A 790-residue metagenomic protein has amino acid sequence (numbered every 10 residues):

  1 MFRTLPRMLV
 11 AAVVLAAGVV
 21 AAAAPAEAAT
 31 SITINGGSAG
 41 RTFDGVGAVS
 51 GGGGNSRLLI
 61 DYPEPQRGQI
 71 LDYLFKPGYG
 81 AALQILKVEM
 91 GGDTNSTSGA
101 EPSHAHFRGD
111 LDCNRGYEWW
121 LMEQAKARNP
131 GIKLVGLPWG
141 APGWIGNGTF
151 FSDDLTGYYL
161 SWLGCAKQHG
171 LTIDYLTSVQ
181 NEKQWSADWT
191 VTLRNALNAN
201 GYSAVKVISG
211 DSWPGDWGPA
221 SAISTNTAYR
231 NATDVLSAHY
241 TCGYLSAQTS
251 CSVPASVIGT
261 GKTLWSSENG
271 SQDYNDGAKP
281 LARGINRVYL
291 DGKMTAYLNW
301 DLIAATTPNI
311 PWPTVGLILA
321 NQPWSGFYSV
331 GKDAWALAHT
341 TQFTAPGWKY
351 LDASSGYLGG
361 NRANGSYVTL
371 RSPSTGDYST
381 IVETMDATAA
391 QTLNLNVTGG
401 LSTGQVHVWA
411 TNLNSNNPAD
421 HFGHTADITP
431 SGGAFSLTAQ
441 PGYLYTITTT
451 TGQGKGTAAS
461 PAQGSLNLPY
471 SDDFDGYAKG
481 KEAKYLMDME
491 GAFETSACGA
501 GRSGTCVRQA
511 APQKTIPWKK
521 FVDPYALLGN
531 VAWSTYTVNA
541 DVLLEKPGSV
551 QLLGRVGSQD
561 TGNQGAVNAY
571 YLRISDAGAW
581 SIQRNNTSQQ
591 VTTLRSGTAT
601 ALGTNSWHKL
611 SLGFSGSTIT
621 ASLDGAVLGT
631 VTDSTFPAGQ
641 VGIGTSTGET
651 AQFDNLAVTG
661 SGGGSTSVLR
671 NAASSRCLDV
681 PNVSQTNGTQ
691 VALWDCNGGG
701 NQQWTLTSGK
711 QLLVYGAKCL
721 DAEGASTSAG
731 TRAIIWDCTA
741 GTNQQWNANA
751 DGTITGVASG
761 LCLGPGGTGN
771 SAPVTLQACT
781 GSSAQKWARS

Functional and structural regions predicted by a protein language model:
A29-I173, S178, A187, V191 (+1 more regions): N-terminal catalytic cores of secreted or lumenal carbohydrate-active enzymes
S266-T344, W348-R362: Aromatic/acidic polysaccharide-binding cleft in carbohydrate-active enzymes
G356-G404: Carbohydrate-binding surface patches
E383-A492, S496, A500, K514-I516 (+3 more regions): C-terminal beta-sandwich/jelly-roll accessory domains of carbohydrate-active enzymes
A511-S581: Secretory/extracellular carbohydrate-interaction modules and structurally similar beta-sandwich "look-alikes"
S606-T620: Localized edge beta-strand/strand-to-loop motifs within extracellular or lumenal beta-rich domains
L623-G642: Short, solvent-exposed beta-strand-to-loop segments that form ligand-recognition rims of beta-rich domains
G662-Q685, N701-S728, Q744-N770, K786-S790: Extracellular glycan-recognition/adhesion modules and their associated mucin-like linkers
